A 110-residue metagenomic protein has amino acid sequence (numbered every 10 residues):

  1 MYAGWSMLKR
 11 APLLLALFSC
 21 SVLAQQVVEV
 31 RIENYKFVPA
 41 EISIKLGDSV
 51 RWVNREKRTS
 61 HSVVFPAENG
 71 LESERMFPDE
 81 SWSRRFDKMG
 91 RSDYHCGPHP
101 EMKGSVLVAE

Functional and structural regions predicted by a protein language model:
W5-S6, E80: General helical secondary-structure elements
S6-L14: Sec-dependent signal peptide recognition, specifically the positively charged N-region followed immediately by
L14-L15, S19, L23-E110: Extracytoplasmic copper-binding redox domains, predominantly the cupredoxin/blue-copper superfamily
